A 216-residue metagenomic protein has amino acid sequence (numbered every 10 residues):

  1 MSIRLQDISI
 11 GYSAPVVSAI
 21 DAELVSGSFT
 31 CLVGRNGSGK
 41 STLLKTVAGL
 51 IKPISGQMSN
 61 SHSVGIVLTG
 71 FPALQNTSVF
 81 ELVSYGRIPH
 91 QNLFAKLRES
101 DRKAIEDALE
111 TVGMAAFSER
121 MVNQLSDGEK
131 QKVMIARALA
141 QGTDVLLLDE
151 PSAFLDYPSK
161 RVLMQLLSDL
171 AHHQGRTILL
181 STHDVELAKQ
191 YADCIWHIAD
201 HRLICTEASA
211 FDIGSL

Functional and structural regions predicted by a protein language model:
A48: Helix-to-loop junction immediately C-terminal to a conserved catalytic motif
S84, E99-F117: Conserved ABC ATPase "signature" region
M121-L125: Conserved ABC ATPase signature
I135: Hydrophobic anchor residue at the start of the ABC signature
L146-D149: Catalytic Walker B motif of ABC-type/P-loop ATPase nucleotide-binding domains
T182-H183: H-loop/switch region of ABC-family ATPase nucleotide-binding domains
C194-A208: H-loop (His-switch) and adjacent beta-strand-loop-beta switch element of ABC-type ATPase nucleotide-binding domains
